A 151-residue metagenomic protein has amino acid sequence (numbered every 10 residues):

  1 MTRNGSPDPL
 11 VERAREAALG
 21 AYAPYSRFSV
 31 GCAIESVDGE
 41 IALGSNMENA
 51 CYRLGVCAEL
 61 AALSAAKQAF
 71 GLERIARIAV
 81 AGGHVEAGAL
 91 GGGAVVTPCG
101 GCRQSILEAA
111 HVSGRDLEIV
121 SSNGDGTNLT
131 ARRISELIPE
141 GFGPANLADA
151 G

Functional and structural regions predicted by a protein language model:
M1-E12, G88-A89: Short, compositionally biased leader-like segments
D8-A23: Short, basic/aromatic recognition patches
A23-R27, N49: Charged, well-structured alpha/beta interaction segments
S29-S36: Short beta-strand scaffold segments in enzyme catalytic cores
L43-N146: Zn2+-dependent cytidine deaminase-like catalytic core
